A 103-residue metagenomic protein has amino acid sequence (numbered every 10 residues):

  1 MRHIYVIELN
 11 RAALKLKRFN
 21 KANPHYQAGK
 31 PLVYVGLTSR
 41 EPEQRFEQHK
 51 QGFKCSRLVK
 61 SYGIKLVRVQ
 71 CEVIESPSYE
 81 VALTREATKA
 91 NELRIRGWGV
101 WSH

Functional and structural regions predicted by a protein language model:
M1-E47, Y79-A87: GIY-YIG nuclease catalytic motif and its immediate N-terminal context
R40-E43, E47-H103: Aromatic/basic micro-patches that form nucleic-acid/chromatin recognition or nuclease catalytic surfaces
